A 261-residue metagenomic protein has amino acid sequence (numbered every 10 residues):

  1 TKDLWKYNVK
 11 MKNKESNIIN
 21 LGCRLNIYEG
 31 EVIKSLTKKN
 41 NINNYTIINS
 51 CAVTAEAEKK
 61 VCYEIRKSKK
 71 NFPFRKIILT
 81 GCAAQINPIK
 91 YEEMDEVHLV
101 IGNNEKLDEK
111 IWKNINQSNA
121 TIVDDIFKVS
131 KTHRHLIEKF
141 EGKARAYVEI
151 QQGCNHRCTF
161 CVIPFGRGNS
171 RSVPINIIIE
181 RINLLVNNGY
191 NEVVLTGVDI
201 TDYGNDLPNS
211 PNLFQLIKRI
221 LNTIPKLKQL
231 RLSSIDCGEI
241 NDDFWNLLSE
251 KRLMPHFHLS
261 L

Functional and structural regions predicted by a protein language model:
D3-Y203, F257: Proteins enriched for Cys/Gly/acidic motifs involved in redox and nucleic-acid/cofactor modification
I77-G81, I86-P88, N187-L261: Conserved SAM/AdoMet-binding glycine-rich loop
